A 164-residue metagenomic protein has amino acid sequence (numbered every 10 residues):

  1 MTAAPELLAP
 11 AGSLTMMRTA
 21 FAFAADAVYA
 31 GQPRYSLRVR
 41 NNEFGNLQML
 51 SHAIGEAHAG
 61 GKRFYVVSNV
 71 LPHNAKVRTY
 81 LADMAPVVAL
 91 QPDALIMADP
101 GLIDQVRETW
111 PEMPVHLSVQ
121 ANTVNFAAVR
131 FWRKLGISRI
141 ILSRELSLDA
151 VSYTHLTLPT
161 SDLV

Functional and structural regions predicted by a protein language model:
A3-P5, A25-D26, G60-F64, P92-D93 (+2 more regions): Short, well-ordered coil/turn segments that N-cap beta-strands
E6-A27: N-terminal basic/disordered segments at the start of proteins
L7-P10, V28-A30, F64-S68, L95-M97 (+3 more regions): Hydrophobic faces of well-ordered beta-strands that scaffold small-molecule active sites in alpha/beta enzyme cores
A20, D99, W132: Conserved, mostly hydrophobic/aromatic
A22-F23, D83-L90: Alpha/beta enzyme core
Y29-Q48, S68-A75: Glycine-rich, proline-tolerant flexible connector loops at the mouths of alpha/beta enzymes
N41-S51, P100-T109, E145-Y153: Active-site-adjacent beta->alpha loops and helix N-cap segments on the catalytic face of soluble alpha/beta enzymes
H155-V164: Single conserved hydrophobic/aromatic residue that forms the stacking wall/gate of nucleotide- or nucleobase-binding
